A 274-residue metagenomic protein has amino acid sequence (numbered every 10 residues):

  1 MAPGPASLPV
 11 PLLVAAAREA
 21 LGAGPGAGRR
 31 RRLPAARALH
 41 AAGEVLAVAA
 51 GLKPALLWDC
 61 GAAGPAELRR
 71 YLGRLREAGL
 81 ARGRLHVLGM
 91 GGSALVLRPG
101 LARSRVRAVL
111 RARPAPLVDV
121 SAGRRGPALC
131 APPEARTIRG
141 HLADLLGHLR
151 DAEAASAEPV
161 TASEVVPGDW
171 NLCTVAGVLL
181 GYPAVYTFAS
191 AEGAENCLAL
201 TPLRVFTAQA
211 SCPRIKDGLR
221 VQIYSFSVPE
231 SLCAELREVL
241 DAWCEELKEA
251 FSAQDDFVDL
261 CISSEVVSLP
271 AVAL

Functional and structural regions predicted by a protein language model:
M1-V175, L180-L274: A conserved ligand/cofactor-binding region detector
